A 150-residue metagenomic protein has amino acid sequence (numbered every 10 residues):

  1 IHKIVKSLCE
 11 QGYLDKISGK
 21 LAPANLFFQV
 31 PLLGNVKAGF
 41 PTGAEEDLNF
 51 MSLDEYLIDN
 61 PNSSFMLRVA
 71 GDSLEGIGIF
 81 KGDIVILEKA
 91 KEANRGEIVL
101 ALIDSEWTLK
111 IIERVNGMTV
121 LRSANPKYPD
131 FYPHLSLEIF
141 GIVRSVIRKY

Functional and structural regions predicted by a protein language model:
K3-F80, M118, R148-Y150: Short, positionally conserved secondary-structure boundary motifs
F40, N60-Y150: Acidic/glycine-rich C-terminal interaction modules and beta/coil loop segments that lie outside canonical DNA-binding
